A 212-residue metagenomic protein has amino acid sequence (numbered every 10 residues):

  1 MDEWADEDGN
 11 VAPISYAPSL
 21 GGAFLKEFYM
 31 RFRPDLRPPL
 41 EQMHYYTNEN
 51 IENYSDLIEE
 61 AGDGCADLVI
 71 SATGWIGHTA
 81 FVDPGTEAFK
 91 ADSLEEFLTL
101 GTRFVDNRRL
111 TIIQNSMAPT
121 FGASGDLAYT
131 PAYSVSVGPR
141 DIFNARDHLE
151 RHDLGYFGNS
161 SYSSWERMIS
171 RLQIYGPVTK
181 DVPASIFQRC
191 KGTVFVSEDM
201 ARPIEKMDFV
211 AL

Functional and structural regions predicted by a protein language model:
M1-I14, C65-L68, T79-N107, A132-Y133 (+2 more regions): Active-site histidine-anchored catalytic micro-motif
M1-I70, Y129, V196: Ligand-binding beta-strand-loop-alpha-helix segment within the catalytic cores of soluble metabolic enzymes
G9, I14-K26, E60-C65, E87 (+9 more regions): Structured catalytic/translocation cores of nucleotide/phosphate-coupled proteins
S71-W75: Glycine-rich beta-strand-to-loop/alpha-helix junction loops that act as flexible
G77, Y133-V135, S185: Flexible, active-site-adjacent loop/turn segments at secondary-structure boundaries
P84-A128, S170-Q188: Gly/Ser/Thr-rich active-site loops/lids in small-molecule metabolic enzymes that frequently grip phosphoryl groups
V105-A145, E150-R151, S164-W165: Catalytic cores of processing enzymes, dominated by hydrolases/peptidases, characterized by acidic/His-rich
V137-L212: ATP/nucleoside-binding phosphotransfer catalytic cores, i.e., glycine-rich phosphate-binding loops
